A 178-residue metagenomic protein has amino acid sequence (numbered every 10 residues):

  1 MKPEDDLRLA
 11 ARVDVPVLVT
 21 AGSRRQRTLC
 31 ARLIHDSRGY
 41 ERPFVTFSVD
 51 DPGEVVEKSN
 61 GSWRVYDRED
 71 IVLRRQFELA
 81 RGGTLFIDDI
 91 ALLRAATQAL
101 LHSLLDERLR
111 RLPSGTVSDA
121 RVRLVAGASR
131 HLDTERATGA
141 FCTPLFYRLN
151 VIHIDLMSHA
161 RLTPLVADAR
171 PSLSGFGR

Functional and structural regions predicted by a protein language model:
M1-D119, R123-H131, E135-R136, L156-A167 (+1 more regions): AAA+ ATPase active-site-proximal loops
N150: Flexible N-lobe loop architecture of eukaryotic-like protein kinase catalytic domains
